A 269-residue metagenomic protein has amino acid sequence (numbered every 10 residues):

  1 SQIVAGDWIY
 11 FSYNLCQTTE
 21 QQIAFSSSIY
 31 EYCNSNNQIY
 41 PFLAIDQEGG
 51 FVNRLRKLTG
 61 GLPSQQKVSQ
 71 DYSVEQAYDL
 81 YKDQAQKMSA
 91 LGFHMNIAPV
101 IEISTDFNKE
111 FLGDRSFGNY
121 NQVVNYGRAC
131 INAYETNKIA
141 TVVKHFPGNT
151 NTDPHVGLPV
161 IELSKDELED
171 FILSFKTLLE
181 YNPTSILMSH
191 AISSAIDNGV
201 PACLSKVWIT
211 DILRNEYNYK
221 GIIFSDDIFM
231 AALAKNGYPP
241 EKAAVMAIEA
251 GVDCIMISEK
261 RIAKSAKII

Functional and structural regions predicted by a protein language model:
Q2-Q122, H145, T150-E162, S189-A202 (+1 more regions): Enzymes and membrane/adaptor proteins characterized by extended Gly/Ser/Thr/Asp/Glu-rich, aromatic-dotted
F25-I29, Q84, Y126, C130 (+4 more regions): A general structural detector for well-ordered alpha-helical segments in enzyme core domains, enriched
Y32-Q38, Y134-K138, N215-K220: Short helix-capping segments at alpha-helix termini
A85-F93, A133-T136, K176-T177, R214-Y217: CE4/NodB-like, metal-dependent polysaccharide N-deacetylase domain that modifies extracellular/periplasmic N-acetylated
Y126-H145, D153, L168-S185: Phosphate/pyrophosphate-binding betaalpha-module
K165-L179, A202-I209, L233-Y238: A general structural motif
T184-M188, G221: Conserved active-site beta-strand-loop modules that form the wall/rim of enzyme catalytic pockets and either contain
V207-I223: Catalytic PLP-binding core of fold-type I/II PLP enzymes
